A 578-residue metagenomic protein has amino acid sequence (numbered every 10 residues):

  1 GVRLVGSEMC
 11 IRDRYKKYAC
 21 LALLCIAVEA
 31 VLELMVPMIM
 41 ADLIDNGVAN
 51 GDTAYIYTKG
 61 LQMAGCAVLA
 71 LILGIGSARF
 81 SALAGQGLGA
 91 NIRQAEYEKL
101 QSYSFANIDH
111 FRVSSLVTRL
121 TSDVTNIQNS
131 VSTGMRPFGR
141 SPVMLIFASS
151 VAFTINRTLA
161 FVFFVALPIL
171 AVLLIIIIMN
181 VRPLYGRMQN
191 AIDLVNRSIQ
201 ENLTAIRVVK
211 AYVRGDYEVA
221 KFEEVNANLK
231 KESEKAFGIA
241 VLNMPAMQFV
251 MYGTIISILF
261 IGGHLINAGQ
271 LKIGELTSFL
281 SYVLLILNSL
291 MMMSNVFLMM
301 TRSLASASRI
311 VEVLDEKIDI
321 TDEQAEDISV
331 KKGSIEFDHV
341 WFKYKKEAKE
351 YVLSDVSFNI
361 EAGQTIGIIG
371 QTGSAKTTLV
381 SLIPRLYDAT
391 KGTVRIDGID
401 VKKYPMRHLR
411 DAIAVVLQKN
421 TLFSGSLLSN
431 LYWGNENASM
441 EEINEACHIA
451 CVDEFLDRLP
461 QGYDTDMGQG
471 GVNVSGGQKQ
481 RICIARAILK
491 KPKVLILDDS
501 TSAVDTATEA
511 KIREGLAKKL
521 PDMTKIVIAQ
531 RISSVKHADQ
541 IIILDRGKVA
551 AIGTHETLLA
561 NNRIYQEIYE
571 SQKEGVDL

Functional and structural regions predicted by a protein language model:
G1-G6, I11: Single conserved hydrophobic/aromatic residue that forms the stacking wall/gate of nucleotide- or nucleobase-binding
M9-C10, L120, M293, V416 (+2 more regions): Hydrophobic beta-strand positions within the nucleotide-binding domains of ABC ATPases
K16-K17, S102-A106, S122-V131, M135 (+7 more regions): An intracellular "coupling" helix at the cytosolic face of ABC transporter transmembrane type-1 domains
A19-G76, F80, F153-T158, G269-I273: Transmembrane helix-loop-helix hairpins at lipid-water interfaces of multipass membrane proteins, especially the type-1
L24, L32, V36, L73 (+6 more regions): Hydrophobic alpha-helical transmembrane segments of ABC transporter permease domains
N50-G51, Q86, Q94-T118, S122-V124 (+5 more regions): Short intracellular "coupling" helices and adjacent cytoplasmic loop segments at the cytosolic face of multi-pass
D52-T58, V151-V165, K235-R309, V313-L314: Helix-loop-helix
I328-L578: ABC-type nucleotide-binding domain
